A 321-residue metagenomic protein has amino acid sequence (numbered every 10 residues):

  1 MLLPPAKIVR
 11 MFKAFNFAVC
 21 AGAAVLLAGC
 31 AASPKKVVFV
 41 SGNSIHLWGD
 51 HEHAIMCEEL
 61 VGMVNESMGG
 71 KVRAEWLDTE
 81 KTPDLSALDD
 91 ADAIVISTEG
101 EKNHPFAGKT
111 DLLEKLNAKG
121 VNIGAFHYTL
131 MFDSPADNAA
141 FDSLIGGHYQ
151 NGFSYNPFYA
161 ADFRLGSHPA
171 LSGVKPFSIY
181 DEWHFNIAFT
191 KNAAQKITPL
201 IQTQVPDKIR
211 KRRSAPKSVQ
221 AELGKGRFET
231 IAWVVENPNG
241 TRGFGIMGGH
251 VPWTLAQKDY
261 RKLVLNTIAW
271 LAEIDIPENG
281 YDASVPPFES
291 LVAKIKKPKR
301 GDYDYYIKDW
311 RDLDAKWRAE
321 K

Functional and structural regions predicted by a protein language model:
P4-C20: Bacterial N-terminal signal peptides that target proteins for export
A28-G29: C-terminal motif of bacterial Sec signal peptides marking the signal peptidase cleavage site
K35: Nucleotide donor/acceptor-binding cores
V38-V40, I45-F132: Helical hinge/lid and interdomain linker segments adjacent to catalytic or ligand-binding clefts that mediate domain
V40, N103-P176: A glycine-rich, often tryptophan-bearing local segment used as a flexible ligand/cofactor-contacting loop or short
L47-W48, P83-L85, N103-H104, M131-A136 (+4 more regions): Short catalytic/ligand-binding loop motif for oxyanion handling, primarily in non-cytosolic enzymes, centered on
E59, D207-I209, S214-K321: Extracellular ligand-binding/catalytic regions of CAZymes and related secreted enzymes and adhesion modules
Y155-N239: Catalytic beta-strand/loop cores that center a nucleophilic Ser/Cys/Thr and support acyl-enzyme chemistry
